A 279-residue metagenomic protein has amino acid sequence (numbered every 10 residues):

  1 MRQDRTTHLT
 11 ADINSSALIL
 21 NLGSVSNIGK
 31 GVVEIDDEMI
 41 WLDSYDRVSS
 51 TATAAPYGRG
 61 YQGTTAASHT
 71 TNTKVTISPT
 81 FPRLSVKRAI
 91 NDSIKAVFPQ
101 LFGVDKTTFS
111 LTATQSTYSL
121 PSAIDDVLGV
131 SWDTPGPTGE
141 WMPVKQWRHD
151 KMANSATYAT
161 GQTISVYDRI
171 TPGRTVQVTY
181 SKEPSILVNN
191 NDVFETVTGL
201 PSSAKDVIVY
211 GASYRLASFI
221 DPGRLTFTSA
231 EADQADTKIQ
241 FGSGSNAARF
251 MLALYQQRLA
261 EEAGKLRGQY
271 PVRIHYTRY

Functional and structural regions predicted by a protein language model:
M1-N14, N27-T53, T65-Y279: Glycine-enriched, solvent-exposed interface loops adjoining structured elements
A17-G23, Y61-Q62: Short alpha-helix capping/helix-loop boundary micro-motifs
Y57: Arg/Lys-rich RNA-binding interfaces used to dock onto structured RNA substrates
